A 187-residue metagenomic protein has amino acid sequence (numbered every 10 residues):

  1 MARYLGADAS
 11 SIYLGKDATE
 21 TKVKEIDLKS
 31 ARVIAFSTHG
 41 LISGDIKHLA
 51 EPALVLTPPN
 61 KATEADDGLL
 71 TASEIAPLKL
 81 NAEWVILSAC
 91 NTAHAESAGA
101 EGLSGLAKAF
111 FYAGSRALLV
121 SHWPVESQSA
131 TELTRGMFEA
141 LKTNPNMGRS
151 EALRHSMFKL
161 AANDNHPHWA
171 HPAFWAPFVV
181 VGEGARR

Functional and structural regions predicted by a protein language model:
M1-R187: Catalytic cores of enzymes
